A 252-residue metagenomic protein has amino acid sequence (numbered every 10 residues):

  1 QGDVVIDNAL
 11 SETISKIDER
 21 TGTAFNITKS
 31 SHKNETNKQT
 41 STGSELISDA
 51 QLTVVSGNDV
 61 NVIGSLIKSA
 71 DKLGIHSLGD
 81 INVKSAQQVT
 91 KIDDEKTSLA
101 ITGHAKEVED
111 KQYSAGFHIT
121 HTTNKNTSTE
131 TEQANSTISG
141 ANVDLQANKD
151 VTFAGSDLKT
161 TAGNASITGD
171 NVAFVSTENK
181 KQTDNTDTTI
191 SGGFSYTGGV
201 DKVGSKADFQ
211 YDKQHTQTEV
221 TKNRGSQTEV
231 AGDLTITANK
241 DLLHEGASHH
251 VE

Functional and structural regions predicted by a protein language model:
Q1-E252: Binding/recognition "hotspot" determinant
